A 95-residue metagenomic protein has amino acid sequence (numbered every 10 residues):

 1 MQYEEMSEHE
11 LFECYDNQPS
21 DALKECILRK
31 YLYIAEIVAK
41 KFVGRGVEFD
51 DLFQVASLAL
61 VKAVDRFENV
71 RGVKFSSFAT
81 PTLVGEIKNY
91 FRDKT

Functional and structural regions predicted by a protein language model:
M1-T95: Alpha-helical promoter-recognition and RNA polymerase-docking modules of transcription initiation factors, dominated by
